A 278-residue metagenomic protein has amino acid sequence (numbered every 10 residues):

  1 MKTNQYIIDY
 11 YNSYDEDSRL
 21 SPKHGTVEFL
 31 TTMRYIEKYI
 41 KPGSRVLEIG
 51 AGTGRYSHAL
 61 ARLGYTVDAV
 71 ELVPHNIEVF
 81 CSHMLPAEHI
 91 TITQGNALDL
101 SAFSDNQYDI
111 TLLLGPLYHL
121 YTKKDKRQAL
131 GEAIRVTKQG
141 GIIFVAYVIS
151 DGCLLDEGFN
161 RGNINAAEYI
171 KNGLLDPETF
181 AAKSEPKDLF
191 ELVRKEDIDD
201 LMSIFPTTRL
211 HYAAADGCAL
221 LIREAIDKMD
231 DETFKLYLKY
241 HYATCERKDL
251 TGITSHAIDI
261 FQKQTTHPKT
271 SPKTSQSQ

Functional and structural regions predicted by a protein language model:
M1-P42, R55: Conserved class I S-adenosyl-L-methionine
R55-D99: Class I SAM-dependent methyltransferase SAM/SAH-binding core
S101-T111: A short acidic, Gly/Pro-enriched loop at the edge of an enzyme's catalytic core that lines a small-molecule cofactor
I110-K124: A short SAM/SAH-binding and catalytic strip from SAM-dependent methyltransferases
R127-Q139: A short glycine-rich, Lys/Arg-flanked "PGG" loop and its adjoining helix->strand segment in the class I
I143-G173: Conserved class I S-adenosyl-L-methionine
L189-P206, Y212: Short alpha-helix
L210-P268: A C-terminal cap/extension of S-adenosyl-L-methionine-dependent methyltransferases that defines the acceptor-substrate
